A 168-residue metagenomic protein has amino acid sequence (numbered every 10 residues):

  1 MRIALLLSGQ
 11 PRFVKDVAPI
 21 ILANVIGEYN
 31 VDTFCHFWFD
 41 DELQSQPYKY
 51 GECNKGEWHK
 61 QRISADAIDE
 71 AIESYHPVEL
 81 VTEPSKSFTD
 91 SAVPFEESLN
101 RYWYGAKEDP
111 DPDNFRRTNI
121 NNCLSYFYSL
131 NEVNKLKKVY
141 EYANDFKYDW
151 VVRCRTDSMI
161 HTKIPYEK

Functional and structural regions predicted by a protein language model:
M1-K168: ER/Golgi luminal nucleotide-sugar-dependent glycosyltransferases, focusing on the catalytic module
